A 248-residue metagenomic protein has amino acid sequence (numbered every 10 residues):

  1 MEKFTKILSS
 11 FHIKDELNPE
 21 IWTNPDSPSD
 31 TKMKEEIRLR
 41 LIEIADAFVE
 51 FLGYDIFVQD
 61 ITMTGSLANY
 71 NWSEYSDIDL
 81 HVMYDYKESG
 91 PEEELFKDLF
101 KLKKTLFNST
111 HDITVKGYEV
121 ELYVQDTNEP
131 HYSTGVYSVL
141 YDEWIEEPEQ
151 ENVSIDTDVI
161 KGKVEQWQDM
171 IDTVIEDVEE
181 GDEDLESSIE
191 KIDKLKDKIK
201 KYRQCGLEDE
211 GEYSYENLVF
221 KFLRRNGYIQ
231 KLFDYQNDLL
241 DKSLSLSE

Functional and structural regions predicted by a protein language model:
M1-K3: Short acidic, low-complexity intrinsically disordered linear motifs used for protein-protein interactions
T5-S76, M83-E248: Catalytic core of pol beta-like nucleotidyltransferases
